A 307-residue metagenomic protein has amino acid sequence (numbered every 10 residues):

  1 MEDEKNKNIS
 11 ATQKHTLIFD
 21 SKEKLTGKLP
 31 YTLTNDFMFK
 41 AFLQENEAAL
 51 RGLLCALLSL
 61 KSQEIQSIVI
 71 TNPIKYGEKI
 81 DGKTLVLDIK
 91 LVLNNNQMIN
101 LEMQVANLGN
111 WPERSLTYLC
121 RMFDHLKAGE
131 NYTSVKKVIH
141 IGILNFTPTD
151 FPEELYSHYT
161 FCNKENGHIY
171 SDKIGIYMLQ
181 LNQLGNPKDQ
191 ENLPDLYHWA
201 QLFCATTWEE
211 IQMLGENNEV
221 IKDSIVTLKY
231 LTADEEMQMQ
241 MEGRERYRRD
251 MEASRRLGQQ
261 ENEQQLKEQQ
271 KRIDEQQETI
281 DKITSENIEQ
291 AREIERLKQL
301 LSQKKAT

Functional and structural regions predicted by a protein language model:
M1-G175: Accessory alpha/beta interaction modules
E2-G27, I99-Q104, Q201-T307: Short, charged alpha-helical interaction segments and adjacent helix-coil junctions
T34, M38, L53, H198 (+2 more regions): A general alpha-helix detector
N35-F42, L181-G185, E210-L214, R248: Short hinge/gating elements
E45, A49, N110, E191-P194 (+1 more regions): Generic recognition of short, well-ordered alpha-helical interface segments
L126-E130, G167, G185-K188, E210-L214: Short helix-to-loop capping/linker segments positioned immediately adjacent to catalytic or ligand/cofactor-binding
P152-E154, K188-N192, Q240: Short conserved micro-motifs at the rims of enzyme active sites and ligand-binding pockets
H168, K173-Y197, F203: Extended serine/threonine-enriched, polar tracts that run as long, contiguous segments within proteins
